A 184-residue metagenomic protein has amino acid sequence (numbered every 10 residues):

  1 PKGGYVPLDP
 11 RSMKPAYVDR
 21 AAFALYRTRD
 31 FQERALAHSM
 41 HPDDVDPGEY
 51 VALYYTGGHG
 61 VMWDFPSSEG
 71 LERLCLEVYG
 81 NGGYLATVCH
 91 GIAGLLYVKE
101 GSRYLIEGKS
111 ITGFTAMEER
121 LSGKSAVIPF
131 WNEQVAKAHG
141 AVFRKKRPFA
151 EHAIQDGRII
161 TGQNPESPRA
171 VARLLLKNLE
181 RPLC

Functional and structural regions predicted by a protein language model:
P1-N81, L85, A93-C184: Extended, subdomain-level signal for the structured scaffold at the beginning of enzyme domains
C89: Catalytic nucleophile serine of serine hydrolases, specifically the conserved "nucleophile elbow" pentapeptide
